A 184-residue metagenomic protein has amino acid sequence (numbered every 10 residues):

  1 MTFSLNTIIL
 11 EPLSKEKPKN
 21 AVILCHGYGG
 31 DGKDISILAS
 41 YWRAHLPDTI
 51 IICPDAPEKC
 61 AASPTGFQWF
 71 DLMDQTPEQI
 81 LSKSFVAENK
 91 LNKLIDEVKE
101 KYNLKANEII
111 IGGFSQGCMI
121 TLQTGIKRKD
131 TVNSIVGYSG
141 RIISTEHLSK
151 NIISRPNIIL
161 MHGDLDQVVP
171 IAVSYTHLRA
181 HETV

Functional and structural regions predicted by a protein language model:
N6-L104, E108: Serine-hydrolase catalytic machinery in alpha/beta-hydrolase-like enzymes
P64-G66, R141-I158: Flexible "cap/lid" loop of the alpha/beta hydrolase fold
G113-G117: Gly/Ala-rich beta-loop-alpha elbow adjacent to hydrolase catalytic centers
C118-K127: Short glycine-enriched nucleophile-adjacent loop and the immediately C-terminal alpha-helix near the catalytic center
T131-G140: A conserved short beta-strand
L160-H162: Short beta-strand/loop motif that positions the catalytic acidic residue of the alpha/beta-hydrolase fold
L165-V169: Acidic catalytic loop of the alpha/beta-hydrolase fold
H177-V184: Single conserved hydrophobic/aromatic residue that forms the stacking wall/gate of nucleotide- or nucleobase-binding
